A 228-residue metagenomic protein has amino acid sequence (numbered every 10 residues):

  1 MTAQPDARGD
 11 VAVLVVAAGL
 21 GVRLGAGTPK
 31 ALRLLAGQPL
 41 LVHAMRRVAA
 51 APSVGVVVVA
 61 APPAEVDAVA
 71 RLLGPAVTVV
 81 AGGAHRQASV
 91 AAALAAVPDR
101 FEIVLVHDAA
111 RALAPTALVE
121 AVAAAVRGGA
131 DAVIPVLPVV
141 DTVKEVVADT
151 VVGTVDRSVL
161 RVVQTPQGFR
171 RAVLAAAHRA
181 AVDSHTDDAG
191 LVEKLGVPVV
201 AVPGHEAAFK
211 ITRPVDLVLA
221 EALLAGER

Functional and structural regions predicted by a protein language model:
M1-A12, A18, D187-A189, E206 (+1 more regions): SAM-dependent methyltransferases
T2-V66: N-terminal glycine-rich phosphate-binding loop and ensuing alpha1 helix
V15, L41, A93, H107-D108 (+3 more regions): Residue-level signal for inorganic ion chemistry
V54, F101, G129-A132, V197 (+1 more regions): Short, high-confidence coil segments that cap the C-terminus of an alpha-helix and link into the following beta-strand
G74-R86: Conserved donor nucleotide-binding strand/loop of the catalytic core
A88-I103: Active-site nucleotide-sugar/metal-binding loop of Leloir-type enzymes
A114-V200, R228: Conserved core of the sugar-phosphate nucleotidyltransferase
V200-A207: Catalytic beta-strand/loop signature of glycosyltransferases that borders the donor
